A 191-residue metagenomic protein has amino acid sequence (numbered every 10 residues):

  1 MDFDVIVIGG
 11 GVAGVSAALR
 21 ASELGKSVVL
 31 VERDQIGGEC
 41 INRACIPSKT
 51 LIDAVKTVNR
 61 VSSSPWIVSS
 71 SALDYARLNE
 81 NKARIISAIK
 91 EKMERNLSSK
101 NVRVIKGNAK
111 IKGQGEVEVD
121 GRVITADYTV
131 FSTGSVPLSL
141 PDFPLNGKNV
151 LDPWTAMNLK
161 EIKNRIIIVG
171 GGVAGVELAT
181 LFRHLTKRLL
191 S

Functional and structural regions predicted by a protein language model:
M1-A13, I162-G172: Beta1/beta-strand and adjacent pyrophosphate-binding region of the FAD-binding site in flavoprotein oxidoreductases
F3, L19-K26, V31-I162, T186: Glycine-rich flavin
G14-V15, L138-S139, G175: Short glycine-rich, flexible loops that bind phosphorylated cofactors or substrates
A17-S22, G175-A179: Small-residue (primarily alanine) positions within well-ordered alpha-helices, especially packing/interaction faces
K160-S191: Rossmann-like NAD(P)H-binding beta-loop-alpha module
